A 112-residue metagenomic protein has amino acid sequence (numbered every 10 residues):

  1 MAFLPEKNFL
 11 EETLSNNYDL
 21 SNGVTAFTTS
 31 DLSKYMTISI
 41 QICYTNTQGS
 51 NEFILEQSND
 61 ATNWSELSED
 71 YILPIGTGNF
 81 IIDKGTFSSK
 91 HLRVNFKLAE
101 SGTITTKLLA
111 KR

Functional and structural regions predicted by a protein language model:
M1-Y35: Transition segment at domain starts
E11-N16, E66-I75: Solvent-exposed serine/threonine-rich low-complexity stretches and specific carbohydrate-binding patches
N22-V24, P74-N79: Short, solvent-exposed loop/turn segments in extracellular or other extracytoplasmic domains
F27-S30, G78-G85: Exposed aromatic-hydrophobic patches
M36-I42, G85-T103: Noncatalytic modules at the cell exterior or secretory-pathway interfaces, chiefly beta-strand-rich lectin/adhesion
Y44-N51, I75, L98-I104: Extended, low-complexity, turn-rich repeat/linker tracts enriched in Gly/Pro/Ser/Thr and Asp/Glu that occur
Q57-S58: Conserved Ser/Thr-centered positions that define the repeating blades of beta-propeller domains
G102-R112: Exposed low-complexity, polar/acidic, P/S/T/G-rich flexible segments that act as propeptides, protease-susceptible
